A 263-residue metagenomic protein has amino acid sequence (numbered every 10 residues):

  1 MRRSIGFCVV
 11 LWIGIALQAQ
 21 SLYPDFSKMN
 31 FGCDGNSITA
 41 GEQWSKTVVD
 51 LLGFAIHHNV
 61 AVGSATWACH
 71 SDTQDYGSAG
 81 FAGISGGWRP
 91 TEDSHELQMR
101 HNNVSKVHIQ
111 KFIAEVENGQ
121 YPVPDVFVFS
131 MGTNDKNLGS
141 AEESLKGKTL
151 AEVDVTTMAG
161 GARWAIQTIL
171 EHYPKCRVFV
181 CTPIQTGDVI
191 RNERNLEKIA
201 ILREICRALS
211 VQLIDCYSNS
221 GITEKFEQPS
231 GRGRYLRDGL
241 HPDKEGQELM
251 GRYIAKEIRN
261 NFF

Functional and structural regions predicted by a protein language model:
M1-S4: Positively charged n-region of N-terminal signal peptides that target proteins for export
V10-Q18: Hydrophobic h-region of N-terminal signal peptides that target proteins for export in Gram-negative bacteria
Q20-P24: Cleaved targeting-peptide boundary
D25-C33, I38-E152: Conserved SGNH/GDSL esterase-like catalytic core that processes O-acyl groups on lipids and polysaccharides
S130-N137, R163-I199: Active-site segments of SGNH/GDSL-like serine hydrolases that catalyze O-acetyl group transfer/hydrolysis on lipids
V155-A162, I199, Q247: Aromatic/hydrophobic pocket-lining residues that form the small-molecule binding cavity in soluble enzyme cores
P183-F263: Catalytic His-Asp segment of secreted/periplasmic serine-dependent ester chemistry enzymes
